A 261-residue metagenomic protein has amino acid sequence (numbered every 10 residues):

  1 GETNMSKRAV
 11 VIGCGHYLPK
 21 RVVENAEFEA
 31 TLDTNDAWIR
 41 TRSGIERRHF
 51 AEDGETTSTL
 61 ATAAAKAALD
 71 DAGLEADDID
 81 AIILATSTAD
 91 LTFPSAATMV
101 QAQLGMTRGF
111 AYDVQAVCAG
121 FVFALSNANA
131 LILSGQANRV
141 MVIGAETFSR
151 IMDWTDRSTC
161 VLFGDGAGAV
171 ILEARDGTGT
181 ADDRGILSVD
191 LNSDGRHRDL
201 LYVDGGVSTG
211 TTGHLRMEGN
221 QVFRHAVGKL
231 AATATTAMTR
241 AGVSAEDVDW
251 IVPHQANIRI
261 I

Functional and structural regions predicted by a protein language model:
N4-D53, D156-G228, A232-T236: Condensing-enzyme catalytic core mediating Claisen C-C bond formation in acyl metabolism
V11-G13, I39, A68, I82 (+6 more regions): Buried hydrophobic positions in well-ordered alpha/beta secondary-structure cores of metabolic enzymes
H16-Y17, A85-D90, A116-F121, G144-S149 (+1 more regions): Acidic, glycine-rich active-site loops and adjacent beta-strand->loop/helix elements that engage anionic groups
W38-T59, T86-V140: Conserved catalytic cysteine-centered active-site region of acyl-thioester-dependent Claisen-condensing enzymes
A64-D80, A232-D249: Phosphate/pyrophosphate-binding loops at sites that engage ATP/ADP/AMP, CoA/4′-phosphopantetheine, polyphosphate
A85-L91, V248-I260: Glycine-rich phosphate-binding loops at beta-strand->alpha-helix junctions
L133-G166: Flexible, glycine-rich active-site loops centered on histidine and acidic residues that chelate a metal or position
